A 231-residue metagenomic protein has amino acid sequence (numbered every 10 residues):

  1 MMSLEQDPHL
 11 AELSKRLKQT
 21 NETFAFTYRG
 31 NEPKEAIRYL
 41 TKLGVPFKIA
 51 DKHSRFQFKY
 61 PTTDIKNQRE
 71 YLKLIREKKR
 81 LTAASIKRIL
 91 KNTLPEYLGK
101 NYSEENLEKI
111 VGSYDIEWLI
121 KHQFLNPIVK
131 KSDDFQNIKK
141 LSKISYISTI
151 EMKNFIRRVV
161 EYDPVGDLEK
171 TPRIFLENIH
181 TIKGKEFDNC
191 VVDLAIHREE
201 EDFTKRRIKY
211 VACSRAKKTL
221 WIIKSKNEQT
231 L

Functional and structural regions predicted by a protein language model:
M1-L231: The feature marks helicase ATPase cores and/or their adjacent C-terminal helical subdomains in SF1/SF2/AAA+ helicases
